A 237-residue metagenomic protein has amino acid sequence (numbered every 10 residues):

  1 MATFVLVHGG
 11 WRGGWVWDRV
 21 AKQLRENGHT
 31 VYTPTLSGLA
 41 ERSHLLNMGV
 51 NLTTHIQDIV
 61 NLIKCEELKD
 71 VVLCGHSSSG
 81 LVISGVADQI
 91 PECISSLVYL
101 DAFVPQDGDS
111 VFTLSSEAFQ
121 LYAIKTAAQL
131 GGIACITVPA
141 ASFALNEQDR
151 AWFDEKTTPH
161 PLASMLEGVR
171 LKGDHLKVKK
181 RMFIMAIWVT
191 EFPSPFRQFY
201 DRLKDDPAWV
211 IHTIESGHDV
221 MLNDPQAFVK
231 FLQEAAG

Functional and structural regions predicted by a protein language model:
A2-S43: Conserved HGGG/HGGXW glycine-rich cap/lid loop of the alpha/beta-hydrolase fold
T30, L36-V72, D88-Q89, F112-F119: Active-site loop/oxyanion-hole signature of alpha/beta-hydrolase fold enzymes
M48, D88-Q89, C93-I94, V98-P139 (+3 more regions): Flexible "cap/lid" loop of the alpha/beta hydrolase fold
C74-S79, I83: Gly/Ala-rich beta-loop-alpha elbow adjacent to hydrolase catalytic centers
E155-D174: Active-site nucleophile elbow and catalytic-triad environment of alpha/beta-hydrolase enzymes
L176-R181, D206-W209: Short, proline-enriched alpha-helix->beta-strand connector loops that line the catalytic pocket of alpha/beta-hydrolase
F183-M185: Short beta-strand/loop motif that positions the catalytic acidic residue of the alpha/beta-hydrolase fold
I187-L222, A227, A235: Conserved loop-alpha-helix segment in the C-terminal half of the alpha/beta-hydrolase fold that carries the catalytic
